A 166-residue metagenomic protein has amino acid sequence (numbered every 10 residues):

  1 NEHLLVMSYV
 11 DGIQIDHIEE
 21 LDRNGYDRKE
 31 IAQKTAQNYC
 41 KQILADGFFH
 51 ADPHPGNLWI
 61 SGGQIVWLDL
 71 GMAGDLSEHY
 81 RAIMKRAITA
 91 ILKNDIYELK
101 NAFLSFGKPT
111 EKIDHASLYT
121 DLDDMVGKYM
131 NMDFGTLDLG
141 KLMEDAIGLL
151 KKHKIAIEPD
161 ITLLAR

Functional and structural regions predicted by a protein language model:
N1-R166: Conserved catalytic cores of large enzyme domains
